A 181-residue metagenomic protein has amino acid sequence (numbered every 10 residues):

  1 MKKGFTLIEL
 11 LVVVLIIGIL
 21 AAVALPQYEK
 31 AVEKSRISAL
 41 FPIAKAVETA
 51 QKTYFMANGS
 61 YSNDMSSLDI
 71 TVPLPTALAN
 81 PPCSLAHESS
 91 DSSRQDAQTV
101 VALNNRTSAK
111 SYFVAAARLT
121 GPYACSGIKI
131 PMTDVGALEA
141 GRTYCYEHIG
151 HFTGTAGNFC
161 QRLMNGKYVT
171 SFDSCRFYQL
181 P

Functional and structural regions predicted by a protein language model:
M1-V32, R36, L40: N-terminal single-pass transmembrane signal-anchor helix
F5, Y28, Y54-F55, Y61: Aromatic side chains
I8, I16-I19, I37, I43 (+4 more regions): Weak global preference for isoleucine
G18-A22, V47, N105-R106: Short linear sequence motifs
A31-V32, L40-N58: N-terminal alpha-helical signal peptides/signal-anchor transmembrane segments
A57-P181: Periplasmic/extracellular, small/polar-rich flexible segments of pilin-like filament-forming proteins
